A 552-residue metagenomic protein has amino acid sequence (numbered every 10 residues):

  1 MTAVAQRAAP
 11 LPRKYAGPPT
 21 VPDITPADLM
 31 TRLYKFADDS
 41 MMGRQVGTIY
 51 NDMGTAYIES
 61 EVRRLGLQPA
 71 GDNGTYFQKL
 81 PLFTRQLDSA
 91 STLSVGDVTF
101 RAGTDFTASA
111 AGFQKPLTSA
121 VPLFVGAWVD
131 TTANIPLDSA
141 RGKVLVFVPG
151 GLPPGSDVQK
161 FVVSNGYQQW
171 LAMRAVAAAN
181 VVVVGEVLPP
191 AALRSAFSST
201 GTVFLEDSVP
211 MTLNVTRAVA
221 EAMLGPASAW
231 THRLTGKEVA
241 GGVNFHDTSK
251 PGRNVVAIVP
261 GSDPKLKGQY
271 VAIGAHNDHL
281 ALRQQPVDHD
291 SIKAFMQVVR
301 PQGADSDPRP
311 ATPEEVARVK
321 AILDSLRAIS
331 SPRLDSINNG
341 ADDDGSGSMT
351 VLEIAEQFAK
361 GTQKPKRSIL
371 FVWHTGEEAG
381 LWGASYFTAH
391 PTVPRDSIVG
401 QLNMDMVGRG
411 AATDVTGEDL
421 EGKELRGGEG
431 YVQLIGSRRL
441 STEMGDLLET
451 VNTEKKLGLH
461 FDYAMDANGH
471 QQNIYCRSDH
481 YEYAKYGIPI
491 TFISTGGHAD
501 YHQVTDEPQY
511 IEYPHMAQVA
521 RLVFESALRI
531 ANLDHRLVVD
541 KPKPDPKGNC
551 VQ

Functional and structural regions predicted by a protein language model:
V4-P69, I135, L193-A196, Q285 (+4 more regions): N-terminal hydrophobic or amphipathic helices/low-complexity stretches enriched in small/hydrophobic/Pro/Gly
Y15-D23, D39-I49, A120-V125, A133 (+11 more regions): Second-shell loop/turn segments in exported
M42-V144, V148-S156, V243-D247, P251-N254 (+4 more regions): Noncatalytic luminal/extracellular "stalk/propeptide" segments of secretory-pathway proteins
G47, N134-I135, S156-K160, A191-S195 (+6 more regions): Short, solvent-exposed loop/turn and secondary-structure capping segments
R101, P210-A222, A227, H374-Y486 (+1 more regions): Metal-dependent peptidase/peptidase-like ectodomains
P122-A192, W230-T231, D247-R253, L266-G268 (+1 more regions): A conserved hydrophobic secondary-structure block that centers on an alpha-helix together with its immediately flanking
N165, V255-A257, L266-Q269, I273-G380 (+1 more regions): Alpha-helical metal-binding/catalytic segments enriched in His/Glu/Asp
S494-Q552: His/Asp/Glu-rich mid-to-C-terminal helical/loop segments that flank catalytic regions of hydrolases
